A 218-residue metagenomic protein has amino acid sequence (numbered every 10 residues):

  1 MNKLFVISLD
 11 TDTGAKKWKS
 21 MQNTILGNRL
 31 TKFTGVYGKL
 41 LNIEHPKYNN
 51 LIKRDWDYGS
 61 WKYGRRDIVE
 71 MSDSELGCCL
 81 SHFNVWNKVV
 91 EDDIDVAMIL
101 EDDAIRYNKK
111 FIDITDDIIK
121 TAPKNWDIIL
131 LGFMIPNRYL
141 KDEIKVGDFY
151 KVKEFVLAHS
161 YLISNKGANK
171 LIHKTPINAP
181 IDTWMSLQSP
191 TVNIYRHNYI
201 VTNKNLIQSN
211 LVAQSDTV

Functional and structural regions predicted by a protein language model:
M1-L100, A104-V218: An acidic/histidine-cluster motif and surrounding catalytic segment that typifies divalent-metal-assisted enzyme active
